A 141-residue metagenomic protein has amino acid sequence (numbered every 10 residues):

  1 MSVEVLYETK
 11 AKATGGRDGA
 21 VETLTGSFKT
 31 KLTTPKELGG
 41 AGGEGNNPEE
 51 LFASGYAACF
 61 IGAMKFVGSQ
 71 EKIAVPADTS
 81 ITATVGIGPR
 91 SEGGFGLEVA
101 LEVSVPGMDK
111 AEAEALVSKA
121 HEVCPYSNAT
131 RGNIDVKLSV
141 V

Functional and structural regions predicted by a protein language model:
M1-S54, I61-V141: Extended beta-strand/beta-hairpin segments
